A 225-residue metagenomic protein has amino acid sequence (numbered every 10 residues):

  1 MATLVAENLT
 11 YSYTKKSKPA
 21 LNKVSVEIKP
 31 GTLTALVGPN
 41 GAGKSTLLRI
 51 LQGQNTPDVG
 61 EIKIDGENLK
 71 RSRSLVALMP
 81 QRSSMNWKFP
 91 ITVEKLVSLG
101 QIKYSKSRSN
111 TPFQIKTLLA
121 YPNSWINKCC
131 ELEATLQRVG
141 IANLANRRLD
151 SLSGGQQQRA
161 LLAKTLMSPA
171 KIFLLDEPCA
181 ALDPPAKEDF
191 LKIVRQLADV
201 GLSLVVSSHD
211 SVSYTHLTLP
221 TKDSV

Functional and structural regions predicted by a protein language model:
Q52: Helix-to-loop junction immediately C-terminal to a conserved catalytic motif
G60-S72: Conserved ABC transporter NBD signature motif
P112-L144: Conserved ABC ATPase "signature" region
R148-L152, Q156: Conserved ABC ATPase signature
F173-D176: Catalytic Walker B motif of ABC-type/P-loop ATPase nucleotide-binding domains
S208-H209: H-loop/switch region of ABC-family ATPase nucleotide-binding domains
T215-P220: Conserved small/polar residues in nucleotide/adenosyl-binding loops
